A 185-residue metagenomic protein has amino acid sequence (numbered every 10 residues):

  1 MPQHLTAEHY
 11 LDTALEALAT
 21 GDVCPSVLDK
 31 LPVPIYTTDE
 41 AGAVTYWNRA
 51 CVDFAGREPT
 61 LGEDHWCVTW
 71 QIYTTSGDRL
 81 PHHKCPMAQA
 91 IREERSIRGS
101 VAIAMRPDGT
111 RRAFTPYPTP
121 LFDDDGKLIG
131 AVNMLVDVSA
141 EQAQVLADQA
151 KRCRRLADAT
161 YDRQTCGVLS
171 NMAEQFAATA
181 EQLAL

Functional and structural regions predicted by a protein language model:
M1-V33, R92-R95, V132-V145: PAS-family sensory modules
I35, V44-T45: Conserved hydrophobic beta-strand signature of PAS-family and PAS-like sensory domains
A41-A43, D53: PAS/PAS-like sensory domains across diverse signaling proteins
N48-C51: N-terminal capping loop/helix in small sensory signaling domains highlighted by a polar->aromatic N-x2-3-F motif
P59-D108: Terminal output helix/cap of sensory domains in signal transduction proteins
P116-P118, I129-L135: Sensory-domain boundary capping and coupling elements
L121-D123: Sensor-regulatory modules in signal-transduction proteins
